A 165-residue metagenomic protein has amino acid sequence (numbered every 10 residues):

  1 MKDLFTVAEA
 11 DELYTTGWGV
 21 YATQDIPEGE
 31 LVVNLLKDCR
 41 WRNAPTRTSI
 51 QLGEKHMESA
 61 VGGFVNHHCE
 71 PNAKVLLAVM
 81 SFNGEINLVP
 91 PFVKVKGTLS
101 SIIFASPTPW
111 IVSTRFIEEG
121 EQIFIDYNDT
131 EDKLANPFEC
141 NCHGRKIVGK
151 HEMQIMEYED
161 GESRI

Functional and structural regions predicted by a protein language model:
M1-I165: Conserved catalytic SET/PR domain of SAM-dependent protein methyltransferases, capturing the structural core that binds
